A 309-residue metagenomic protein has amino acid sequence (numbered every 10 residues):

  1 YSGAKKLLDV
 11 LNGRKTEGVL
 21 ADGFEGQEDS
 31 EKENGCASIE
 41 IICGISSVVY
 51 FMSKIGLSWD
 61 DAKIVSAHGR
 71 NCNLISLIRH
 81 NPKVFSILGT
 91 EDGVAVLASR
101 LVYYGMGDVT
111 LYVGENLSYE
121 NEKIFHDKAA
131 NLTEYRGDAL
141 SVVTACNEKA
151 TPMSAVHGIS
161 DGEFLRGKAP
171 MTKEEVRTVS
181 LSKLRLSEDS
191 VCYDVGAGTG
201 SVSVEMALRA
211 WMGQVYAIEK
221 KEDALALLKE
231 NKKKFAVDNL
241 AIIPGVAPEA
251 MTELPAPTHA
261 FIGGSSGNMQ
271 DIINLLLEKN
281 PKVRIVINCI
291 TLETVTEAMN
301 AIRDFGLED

Functional and structural regions predicted by a protein language model:
Y1-G18, D22, E31-N81, P248 (+1 more regions): Class I SAM-dependent methyltransferase SAM-binding "motif I" and its flanking Rossmann-like core
K6-L8, P82-K168: A contiguous loop/helix-start segment that scaffolds small-molecule binding in enzyme catalytic cores
E174-E188: Conserved alpha-helix/loop element of class I SAM-dependent methyltransferases that forms part of the SAM/SAH-binding
D189-G198: Conserved class I S-adenosyl-L-methionine
T199-W211: Conserved SAM-binding loop of SAM-dependent methyltransferases across substrates and taxa, primarily the Class I
Q214-E219: Conserved SAM-binding motif I beta-strand of class I
K220-A256: S-adenosyl-L-methionine
L277-D309: C-terminal substrate-binding/active-site "lid" region of AdoMet-derived donor-dependent transferases
